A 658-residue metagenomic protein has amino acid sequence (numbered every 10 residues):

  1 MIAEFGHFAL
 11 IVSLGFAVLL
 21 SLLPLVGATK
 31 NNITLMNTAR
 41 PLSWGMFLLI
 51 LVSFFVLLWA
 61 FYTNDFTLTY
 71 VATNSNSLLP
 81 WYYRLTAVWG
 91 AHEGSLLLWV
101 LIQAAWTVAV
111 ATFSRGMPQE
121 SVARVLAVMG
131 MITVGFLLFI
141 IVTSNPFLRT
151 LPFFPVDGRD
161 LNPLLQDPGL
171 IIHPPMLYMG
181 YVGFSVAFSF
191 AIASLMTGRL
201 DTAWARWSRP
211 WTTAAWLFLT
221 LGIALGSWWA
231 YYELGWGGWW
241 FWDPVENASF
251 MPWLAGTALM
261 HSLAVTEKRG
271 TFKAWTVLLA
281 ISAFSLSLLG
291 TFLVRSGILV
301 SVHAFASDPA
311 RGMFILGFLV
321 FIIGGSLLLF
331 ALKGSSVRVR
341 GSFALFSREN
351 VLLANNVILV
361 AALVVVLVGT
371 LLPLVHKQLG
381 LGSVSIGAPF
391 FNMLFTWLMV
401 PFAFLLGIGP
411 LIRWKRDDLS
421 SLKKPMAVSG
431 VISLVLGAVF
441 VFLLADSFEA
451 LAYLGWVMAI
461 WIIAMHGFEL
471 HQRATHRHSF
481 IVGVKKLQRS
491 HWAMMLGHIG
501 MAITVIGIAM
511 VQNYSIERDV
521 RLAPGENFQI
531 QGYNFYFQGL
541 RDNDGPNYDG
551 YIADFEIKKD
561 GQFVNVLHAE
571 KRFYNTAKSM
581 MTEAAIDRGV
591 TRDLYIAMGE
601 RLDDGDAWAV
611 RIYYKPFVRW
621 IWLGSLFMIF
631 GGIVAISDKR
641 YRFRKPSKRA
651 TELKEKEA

Functional and structural regions predicted by a protein language model:
M1-T34, G45, I50, F66 (+5 more regions): Contiguous transmembrane helix-bundle modules in multi-pass membrane proteins
I11-L25, S95-S227, G235: A conserved hydrophobic secondary-structure block that centers on an alpha-helix together with its immediately flanking
K30-A39, F113-V125, T197-S208, E267-W275 (+2 more regions): Membrane-interface helix-boundary motifs at transmembrane edges
A39-L48, V128-M131, A203-L225, G270-S287 (+2 more regions): Interfacial and helix-entry/exit segments of alpha-helical transmembrane bundles in multi-pass inner-membrane proteins
L51-L126, I141-L161, I223-E267, G290-M313 (+1 more regions): Membrane-interface helix-loop-helix modules in multi-pass inner-membrane proteins
T86, N162-D167, T591-G624: Short, aromatic-rich amphipathic segments at membrane interfaces that lie adjacent to a transmembrane helix or signal
R518-R611: Soluble non-transmembrane domains of integral membrane proteins
